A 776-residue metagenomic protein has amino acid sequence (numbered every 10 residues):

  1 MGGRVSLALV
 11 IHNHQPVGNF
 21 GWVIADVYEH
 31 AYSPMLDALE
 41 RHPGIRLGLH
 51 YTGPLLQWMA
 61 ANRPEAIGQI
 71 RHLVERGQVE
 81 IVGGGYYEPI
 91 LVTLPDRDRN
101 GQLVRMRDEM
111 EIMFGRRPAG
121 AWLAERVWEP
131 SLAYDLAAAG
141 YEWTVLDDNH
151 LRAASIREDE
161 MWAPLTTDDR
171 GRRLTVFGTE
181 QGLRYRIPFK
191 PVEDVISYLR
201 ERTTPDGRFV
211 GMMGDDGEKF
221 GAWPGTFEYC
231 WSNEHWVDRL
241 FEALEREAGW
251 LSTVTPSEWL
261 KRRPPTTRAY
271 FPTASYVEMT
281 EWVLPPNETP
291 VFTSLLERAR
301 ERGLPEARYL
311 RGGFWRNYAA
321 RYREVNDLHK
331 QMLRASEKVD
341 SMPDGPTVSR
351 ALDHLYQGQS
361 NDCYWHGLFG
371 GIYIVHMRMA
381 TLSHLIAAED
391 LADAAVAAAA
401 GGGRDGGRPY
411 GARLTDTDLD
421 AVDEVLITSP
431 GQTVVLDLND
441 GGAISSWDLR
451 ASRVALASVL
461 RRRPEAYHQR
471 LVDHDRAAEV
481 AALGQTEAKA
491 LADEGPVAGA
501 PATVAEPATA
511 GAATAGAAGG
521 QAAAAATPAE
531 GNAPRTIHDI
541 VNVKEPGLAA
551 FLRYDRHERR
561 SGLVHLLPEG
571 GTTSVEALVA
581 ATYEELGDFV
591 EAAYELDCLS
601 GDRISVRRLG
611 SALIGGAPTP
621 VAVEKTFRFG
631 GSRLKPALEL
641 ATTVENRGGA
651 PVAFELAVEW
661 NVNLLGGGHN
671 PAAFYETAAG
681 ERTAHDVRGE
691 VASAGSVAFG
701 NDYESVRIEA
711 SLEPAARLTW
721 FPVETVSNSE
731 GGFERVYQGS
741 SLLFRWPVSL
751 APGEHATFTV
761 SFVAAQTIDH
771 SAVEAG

Functional and structural regions predicted by a protein language model:
G2-S33, E40-H42, E160-L174, E180-G182 (+7 more regions): Active-site and substrate-binding clefts of carbohydrate-active enzymes
R4-Q102, R117-L123, E142-D148, T255 (+3 more regions): Short, well-structured secondary-structure segments
V23-E29, R97, G101-V104, P430-D597: Acidic-aromatic substrate-binding/catalytic surfaces of carbohydrate-active enzymes
A66-G83, V104, I112, R116 (+2 more regions): Acidic, His- and aromatic-enriched active-site or binding-groove loops in soluble protein domains that engage sugars
D98-E125, D169, R200-M213: CE4/NodB-like, metal-dependent polysaccharide N-deacetylase domain that modifies extracellular/periplasmic N-acetylated
D416, G511, A577-F629, R633-A641 (+2 more regions): Beta-strand-rich recognition/accessory modules
N439-S452, S458-E465, R470-D473, T619-V623 (+2 more regions): Acidic (Asp/Glu-rich), glycine- and aromatic
A513-G519, E639, E645-L718: Polysaccharide-binding surfaces and accessory modules of carbohydrate-active proteins
